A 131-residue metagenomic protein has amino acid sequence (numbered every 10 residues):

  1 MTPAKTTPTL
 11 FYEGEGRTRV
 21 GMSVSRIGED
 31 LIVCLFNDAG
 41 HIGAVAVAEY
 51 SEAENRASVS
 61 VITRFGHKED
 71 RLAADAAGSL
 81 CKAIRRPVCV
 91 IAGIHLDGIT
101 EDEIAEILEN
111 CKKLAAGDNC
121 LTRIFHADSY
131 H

Functional and structural regions predicted by a protein language model:
M1-E15: Short, Gly/Pro- and small/polar-rich lid/capping loops
F11-A83, P87-L96, E101-F125, Y130: Conserved mixed alpha/beta catalytic, RNA-binding, or beta-rich assembly cores of soluble enzyme, regulatory
